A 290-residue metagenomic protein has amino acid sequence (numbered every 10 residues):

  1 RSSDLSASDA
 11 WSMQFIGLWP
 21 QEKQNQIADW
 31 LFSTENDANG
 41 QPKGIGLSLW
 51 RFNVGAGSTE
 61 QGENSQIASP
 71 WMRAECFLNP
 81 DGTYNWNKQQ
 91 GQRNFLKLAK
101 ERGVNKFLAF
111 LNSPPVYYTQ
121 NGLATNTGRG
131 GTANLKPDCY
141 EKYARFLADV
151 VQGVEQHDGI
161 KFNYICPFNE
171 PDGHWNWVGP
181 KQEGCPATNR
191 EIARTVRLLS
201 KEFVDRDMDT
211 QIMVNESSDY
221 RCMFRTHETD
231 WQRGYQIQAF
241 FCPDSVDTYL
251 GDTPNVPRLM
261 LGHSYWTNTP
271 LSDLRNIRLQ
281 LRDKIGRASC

Functional and structural regions predicted by a protein language model:
R1-N163, Q182-R190, R197, K201: N-terminal catalytic cores of secreted or lumenal carbohydrate-active enzymes
Q14, T59-E63, Y117-T119, H174-W177 (+2 more regions): Extracytoplasmic/secreted cell-surface and envelope-processing proteins
F107, L111-P115, V151-K181, V214-S218 (+1 more regions): Active-site groove signature of glycoside hydrolases
A124, W175-G179, E228: Short alpha-helical interface elements
Q152, Q182-S289: Noncatalytic carbohydrate-binding groove/subsite architecture in carbohydrate-active enzymes
